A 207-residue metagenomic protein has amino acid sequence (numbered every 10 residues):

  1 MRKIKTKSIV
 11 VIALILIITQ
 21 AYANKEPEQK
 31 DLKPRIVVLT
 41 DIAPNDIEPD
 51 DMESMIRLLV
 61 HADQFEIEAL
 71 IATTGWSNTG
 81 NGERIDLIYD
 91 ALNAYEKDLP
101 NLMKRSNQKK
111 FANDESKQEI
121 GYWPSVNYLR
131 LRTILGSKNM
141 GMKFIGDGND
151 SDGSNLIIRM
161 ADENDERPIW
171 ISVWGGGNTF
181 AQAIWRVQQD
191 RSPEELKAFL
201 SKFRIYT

Functional and structural regions predicted by a protein language model:
M1-I9: Bacterial N-terminal signal peptides that target proteins for export
I9-I17: Bacterial N-terminal signal peptides
Q20-Y22: Sec/Tat signal peptide C-region and signal peptidase I cleavage site
N24-T207: N-terminal acidic, glycine/proline-rich low-complexity segments
